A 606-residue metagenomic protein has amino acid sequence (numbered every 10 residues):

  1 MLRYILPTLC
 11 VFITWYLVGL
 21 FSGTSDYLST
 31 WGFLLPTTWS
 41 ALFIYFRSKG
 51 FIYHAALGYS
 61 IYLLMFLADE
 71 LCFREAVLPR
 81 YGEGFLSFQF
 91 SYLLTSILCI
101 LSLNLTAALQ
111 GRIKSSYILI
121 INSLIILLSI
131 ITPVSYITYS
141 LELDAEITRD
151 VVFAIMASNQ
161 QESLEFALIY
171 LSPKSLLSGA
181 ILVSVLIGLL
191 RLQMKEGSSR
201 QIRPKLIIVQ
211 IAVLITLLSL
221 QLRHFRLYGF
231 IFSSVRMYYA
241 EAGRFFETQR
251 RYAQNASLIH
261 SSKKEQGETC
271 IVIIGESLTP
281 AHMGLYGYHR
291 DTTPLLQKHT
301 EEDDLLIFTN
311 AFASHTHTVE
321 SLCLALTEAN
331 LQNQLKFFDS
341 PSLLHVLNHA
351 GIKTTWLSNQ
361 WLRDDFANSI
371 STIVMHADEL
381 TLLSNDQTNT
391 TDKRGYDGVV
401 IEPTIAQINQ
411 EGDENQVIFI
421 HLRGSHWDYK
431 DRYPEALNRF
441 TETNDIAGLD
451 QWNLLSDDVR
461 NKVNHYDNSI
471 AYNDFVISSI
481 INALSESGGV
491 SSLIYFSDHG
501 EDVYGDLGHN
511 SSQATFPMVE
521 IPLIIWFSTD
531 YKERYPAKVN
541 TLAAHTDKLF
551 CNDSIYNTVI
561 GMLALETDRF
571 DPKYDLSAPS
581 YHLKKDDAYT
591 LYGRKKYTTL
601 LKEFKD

Functional and structural regions predicted by a protein language model:
M1-F230: Transmembrane and membrane-interface helices of multi-pass, inner-membrane envelope-modifying transferases
L2-Y45, K49, A108-G111, R191-E196 (+7 more regions): Membrane-interface soluble catalytic domains
Y27-T30, L57-L94, L127-I131, I137-M156 (+13 more regions): Membrane-proximal envelope and lipid/glycan-remodeling enzymes
G84-L86, N330-Q334, T388-D392, V459-D474 (+4 more regions): Active-site rim elements
I100, N104, E402-I405, N444-L493 (+3 more regions): A long, amphipathic alpha-helix that forms part of the scaffold/cap immediately adjacent to metal-dependent active
K114-I118, L143, N159-Q160, V346 (+7 more regions): Catalytic cores of PAPS-dependent sulfotransferases and nucleotide-sugar/CMP/GDP-dependent glycosyltransferases
Q210, S219-A447, C551-P579: Active-site-proximal alpha/beta segments of enzymes that process anionic O-linked groups
I271, S469-S511, Y556, I560: Metal-dependent active-site segment of extracytoplasmic phospho-/sulfohydrolases and closely related
